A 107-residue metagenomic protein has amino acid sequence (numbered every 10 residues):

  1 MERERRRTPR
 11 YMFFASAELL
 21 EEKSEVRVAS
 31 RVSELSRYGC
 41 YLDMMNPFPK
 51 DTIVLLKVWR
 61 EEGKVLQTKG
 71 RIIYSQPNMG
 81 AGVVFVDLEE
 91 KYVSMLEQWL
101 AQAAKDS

Functional and structural regions predicted by a protein language model:
M1-L35, E97-S107: N-terminal helix initiation/capping motif
E4, L56-K57: Short boundary/loop segments of OB/S1/cold-shock single-stranded nucleic-acid-binding domains
A15-K50, L55, G80-G82: Short strand-loop-strand
V32, G70-I72: Conserved hydrophobic positions within beta-strands
M44, V58, G70, F85-D87: Residue-level recognition of conserved beta-strand positions in structured domain cores
W59-K64: Short, charged beta-turn/beta-strand-edge "cap" motif at the junction between a beta-strand and an adjacent loop
L66-T68: PAS and PAS-like sensory/regulatory domains
S75-Q102: C-terminal structural segments of small proteins and small subunits
